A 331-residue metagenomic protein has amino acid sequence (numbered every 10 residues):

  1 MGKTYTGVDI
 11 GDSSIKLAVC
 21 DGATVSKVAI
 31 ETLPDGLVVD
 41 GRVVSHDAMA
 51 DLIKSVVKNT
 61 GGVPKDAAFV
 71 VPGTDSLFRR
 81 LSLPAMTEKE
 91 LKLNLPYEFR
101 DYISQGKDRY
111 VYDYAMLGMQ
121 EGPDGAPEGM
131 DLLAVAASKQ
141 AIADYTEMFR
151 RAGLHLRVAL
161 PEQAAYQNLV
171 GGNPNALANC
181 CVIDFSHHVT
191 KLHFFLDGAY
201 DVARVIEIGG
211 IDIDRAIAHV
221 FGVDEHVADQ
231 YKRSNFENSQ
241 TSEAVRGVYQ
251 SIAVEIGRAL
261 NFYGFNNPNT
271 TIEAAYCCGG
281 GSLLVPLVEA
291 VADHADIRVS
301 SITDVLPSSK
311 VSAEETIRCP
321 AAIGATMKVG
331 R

Functional and structural regions predicted by a protein language model:
M1-E98, Y102, A143, R151-G153: Non-catalytic, solvent-exposed interaction/assembly segments
M1-P34, P64-P72, G171-V202, I206-D212 (+1 more regions): Gly/Thr-rich phosphate-binding beta-strand-loop-beta motif of the actin/hexokinase/Hsp70
V38, K139-N168, A199-N238: Glycine-rich phosphate-binding loop plus the immediately following alpha-helix
G62-T74, F149, L154-V158, N267-G280: Short glycine-rich phosphate-binding loop at a beta-alpha junction
V71-G172, D304-S308: Active-site neighborhood for divalent-cation/phosphate handling
A165, I211, S282, S300-R331: Glycine-rich phosphate-binding/hydrolytic loop that grips phosphoryl groups
H219, V227-A274, G281, A321: Adenine-nucleotide phosphate-binding core of ATP-dependent small-molecule kinases
T270-S300: Glycine-rich phosphate-binding loops at beta-strand->alpha-helix junctions
